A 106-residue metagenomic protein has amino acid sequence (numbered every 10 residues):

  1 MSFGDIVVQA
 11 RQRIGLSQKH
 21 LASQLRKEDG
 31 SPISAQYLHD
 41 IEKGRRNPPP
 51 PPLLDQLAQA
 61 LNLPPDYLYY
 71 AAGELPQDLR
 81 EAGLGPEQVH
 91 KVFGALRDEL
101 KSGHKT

Functional and structural regions predicted by a protein language model:
M1-L16, S23: A short, Lys/Arg-rich alpha-helix, primarily the initiator
V7, Q18-A22, Q36-I41, L68: Conserved hydrophobic/aromatic packing and binding residues within compact polymer-binding modules
L21-K27, L57: Short alpha-helical "recognition helix" segments of helix-turn-helix
L25, E42, L53, A72: DNA major-groove recognition helix of helix-turn-helix
R26-P48: Recognition helix of helix-turn-helix/homeodomain-like DNA-binding domains that insert into the DNA major groove
K43, P49-Y67: DNA major-groove recognition helix of helix-turn-helix/homeodomain DNA-binding modules
A72-T106: Interfacial/linker helices and their anchor residues that mediate assembly or domain coupling
